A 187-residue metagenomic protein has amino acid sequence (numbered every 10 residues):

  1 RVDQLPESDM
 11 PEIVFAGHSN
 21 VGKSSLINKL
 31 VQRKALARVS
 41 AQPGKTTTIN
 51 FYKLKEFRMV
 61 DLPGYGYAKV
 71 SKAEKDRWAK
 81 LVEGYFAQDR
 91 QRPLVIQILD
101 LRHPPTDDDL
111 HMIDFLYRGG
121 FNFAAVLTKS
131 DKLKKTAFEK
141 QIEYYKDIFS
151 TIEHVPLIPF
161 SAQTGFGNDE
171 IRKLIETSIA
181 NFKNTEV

Functional and structural regions predicted by a protein language model:
R1, K45, F57, G64-Y67 (+3 more regions): Conserved nucleotide-binding/hydrolysis micro-motifs of P-loop NTPases
R1-K69, A180, T185: Conserved G1/Walker A P-loop phosphate-binding module
R1-V2, K132-V187: Canonical P-loop GTPase G-domain recognition
L5-E7, A41-N50, P63-P93, L101-F115: Switch II of P-loop NTPase G domains
M10-P11, L30, K72-K75, L110-D114 (+2 more regions): Short, glycine/charged-enriched secondary-structure capping and boundary segments
V21, A73-K80, D107, K140 (+1 more regions): Charged, alpha-helix-enriched surfaces in structured cytosolic catalytic cores of large nucleotide-utilizing machines
Q32-L36, Q88, R118, T151 (+2 more regions): Conserved amphipathic alpha-helical interaction elements at protein-protein interfaces in regulatory, energy-coupling
K80-V155: Conserved C-terminal guanine-recognition region of P-loop GTPase G domains, centered on the G4
